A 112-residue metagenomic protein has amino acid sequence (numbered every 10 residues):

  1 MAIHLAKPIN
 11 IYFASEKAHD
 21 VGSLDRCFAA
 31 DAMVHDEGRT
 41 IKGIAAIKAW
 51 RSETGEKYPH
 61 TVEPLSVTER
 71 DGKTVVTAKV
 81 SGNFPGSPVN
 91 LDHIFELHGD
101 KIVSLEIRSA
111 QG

Functional and structural regions predicted by a protein language model:
M1-G22, R26: Short, low-complexity N-terminal intrinsically disordered segments enriched in polar/charged residues
M1-N10, V34-H35, K48-S52: Short, mixed-charge, low-aromatic patches
D31-K42, K57: A short gly/proline-enriched turn/hairpin at secondary-structure junctions
H35, K48-A49, E53-G112: A beta-strand edge to alpha-helix "cap/lid" segment located at domain peripheries
K42-G43, G82: Glycine-centered small-residue hotspots that permit tight backbone geometry or close packing
